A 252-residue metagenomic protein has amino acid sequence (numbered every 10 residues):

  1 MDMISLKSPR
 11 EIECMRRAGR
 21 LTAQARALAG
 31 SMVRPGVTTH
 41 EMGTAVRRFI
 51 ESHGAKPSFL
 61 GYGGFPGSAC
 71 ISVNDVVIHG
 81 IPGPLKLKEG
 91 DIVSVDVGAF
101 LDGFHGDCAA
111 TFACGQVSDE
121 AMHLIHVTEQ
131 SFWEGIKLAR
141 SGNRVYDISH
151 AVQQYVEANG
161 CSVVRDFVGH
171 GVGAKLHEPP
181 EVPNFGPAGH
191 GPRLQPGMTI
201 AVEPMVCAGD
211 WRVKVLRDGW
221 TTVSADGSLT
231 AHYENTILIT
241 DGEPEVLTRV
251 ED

Functional and structural regions predicted by a protein language model:
M1-D252: Active-site neighborhoods and metal-handling regions in enzymes and metal-associated proteins
